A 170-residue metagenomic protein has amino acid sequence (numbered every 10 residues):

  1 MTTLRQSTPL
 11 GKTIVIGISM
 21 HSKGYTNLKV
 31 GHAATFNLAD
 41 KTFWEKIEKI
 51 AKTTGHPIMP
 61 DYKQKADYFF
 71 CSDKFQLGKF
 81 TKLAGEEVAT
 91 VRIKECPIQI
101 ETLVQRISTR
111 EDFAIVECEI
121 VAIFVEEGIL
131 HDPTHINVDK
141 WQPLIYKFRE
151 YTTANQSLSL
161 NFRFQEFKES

Functional and structural regions predicted by a protein language model:
M1-S170: Basic, polyanion-binding surface patches
